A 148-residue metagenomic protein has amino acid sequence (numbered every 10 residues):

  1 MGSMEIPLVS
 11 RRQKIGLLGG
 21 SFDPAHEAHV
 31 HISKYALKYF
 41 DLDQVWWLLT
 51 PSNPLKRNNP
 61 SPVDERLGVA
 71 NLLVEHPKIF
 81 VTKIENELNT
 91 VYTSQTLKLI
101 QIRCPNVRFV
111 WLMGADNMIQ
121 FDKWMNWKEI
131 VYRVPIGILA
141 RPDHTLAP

Functional and structural regions predicted by a protein language model:
M1-P148: Nucleotidyltransferase catalytic core that binds NTPs
